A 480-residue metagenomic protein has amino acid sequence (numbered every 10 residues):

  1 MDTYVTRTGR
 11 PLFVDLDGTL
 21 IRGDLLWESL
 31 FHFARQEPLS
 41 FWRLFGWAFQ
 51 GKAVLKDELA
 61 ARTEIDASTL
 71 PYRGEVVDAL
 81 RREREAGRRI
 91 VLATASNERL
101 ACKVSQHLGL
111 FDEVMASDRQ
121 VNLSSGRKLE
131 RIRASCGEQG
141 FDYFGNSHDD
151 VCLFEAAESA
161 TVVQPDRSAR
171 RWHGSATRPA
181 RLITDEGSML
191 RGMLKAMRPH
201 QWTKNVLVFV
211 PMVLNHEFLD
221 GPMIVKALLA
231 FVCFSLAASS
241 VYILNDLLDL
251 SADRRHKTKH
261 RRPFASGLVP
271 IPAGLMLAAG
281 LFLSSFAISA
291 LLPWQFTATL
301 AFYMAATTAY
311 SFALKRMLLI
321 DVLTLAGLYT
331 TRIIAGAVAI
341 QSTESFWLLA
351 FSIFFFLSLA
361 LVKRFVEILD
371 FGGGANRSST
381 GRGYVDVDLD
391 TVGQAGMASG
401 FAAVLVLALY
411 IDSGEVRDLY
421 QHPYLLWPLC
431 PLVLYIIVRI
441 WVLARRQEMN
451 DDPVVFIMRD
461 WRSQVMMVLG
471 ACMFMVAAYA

Functional and structural regions predicted by a protein language model:
D2-A60: Active-site neighborhood of HAD-like aspartate-dependent phosphohydrolases
D2-T6, S68-F218: C-terminal cap/substrate-recognition subdomain and adjoining C-terminal extension of metal-dependent phosphatase-like
F41-W42, R255-L300, F346-L357, Q394-M397 (+1 more regions): Multi-pass membrane catalytic core of lipid/isoprenoid biosynthesis enzymes
F144, A237-A265, I320, V362-L369 (+1 more regions): Acidic (Asp/Glu-rich) catalytic motifs at the cytosolic membrane interface
R191-L194, D253-G274, S379-T391, D452-S463: Juxtamembrane helix-capping/reentrant segments at transmembrane boundaries
K195-N205, V269-A278, I320-L325, D390-A403 (+1 more regions): Select subsegments of transmembrane alpha-helices in polytopic membrane proteins, especially boundary-proximal
V208-V210, D220-L248, T297-Y310: Membrane-embedded alpha-helical segments that form the functional core of polytopic membrane enzymes, especially those
F312, T330-A480: C-terminal membrane-associated helical module and adjoining short loops/tails
